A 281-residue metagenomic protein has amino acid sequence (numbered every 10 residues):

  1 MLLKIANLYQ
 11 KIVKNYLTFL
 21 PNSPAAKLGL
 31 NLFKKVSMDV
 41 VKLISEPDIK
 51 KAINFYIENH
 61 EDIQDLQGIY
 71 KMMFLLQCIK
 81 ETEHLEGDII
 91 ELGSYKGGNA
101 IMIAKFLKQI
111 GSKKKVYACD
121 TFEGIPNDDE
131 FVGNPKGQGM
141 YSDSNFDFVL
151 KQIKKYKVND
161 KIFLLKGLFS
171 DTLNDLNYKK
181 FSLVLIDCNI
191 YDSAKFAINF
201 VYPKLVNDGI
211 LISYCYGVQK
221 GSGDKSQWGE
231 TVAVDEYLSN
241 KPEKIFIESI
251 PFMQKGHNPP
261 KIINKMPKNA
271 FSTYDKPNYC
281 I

Functional and structural regions predicted by a protein language model:
M1-M72, C78-E86: Rossmann-like AdoMet
I44-L66, L76, E83-I281: S-adenosylmethionine/decaboxylated-SAM
